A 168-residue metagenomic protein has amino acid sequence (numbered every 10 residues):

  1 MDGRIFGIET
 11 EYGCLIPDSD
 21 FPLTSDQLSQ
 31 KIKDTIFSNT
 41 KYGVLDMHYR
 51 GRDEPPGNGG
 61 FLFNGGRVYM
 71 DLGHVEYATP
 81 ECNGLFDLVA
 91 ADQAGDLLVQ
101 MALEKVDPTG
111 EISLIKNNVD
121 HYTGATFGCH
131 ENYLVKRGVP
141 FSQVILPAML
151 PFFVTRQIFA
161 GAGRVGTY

Functional and structural regions predicted by a protein language model:
M1-K116, I145-T167: Terminal catalytic/cofactor-binding subdomain
N118-K136: Histidine-centered divalent-metal-coordination microenvironment in nucleic-acid enzymes
Y133, G138, R164-Y168: Internal, well-ordered alpha/beta segment that forms a basic, Gly-enriched binding/recognition surface
P140-S142: A short alpha->loop->secondary-structure connector
